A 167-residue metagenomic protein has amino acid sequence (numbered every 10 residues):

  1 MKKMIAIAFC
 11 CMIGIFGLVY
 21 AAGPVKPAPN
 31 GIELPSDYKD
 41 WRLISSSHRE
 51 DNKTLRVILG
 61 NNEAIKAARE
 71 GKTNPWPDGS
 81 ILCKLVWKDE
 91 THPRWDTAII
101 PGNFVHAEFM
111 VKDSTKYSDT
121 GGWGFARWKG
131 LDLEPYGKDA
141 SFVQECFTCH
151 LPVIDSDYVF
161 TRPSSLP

Functional and structural regions predicted by a protein language model:
M1-M4: Positively charged n-region of N-terminal signal peptides that target proteins for export
A6-I7, L166: General helical structural elements
A8-G17: Bacterial N-terminal signal peptides
F9-C10, R49, E63: Enrichment for repetitive, rod-forming helical segments
L18-G23: Signal peptide cleavage region of secreted peptide precursors
P24-L55, T73-P167: Sequence context surrounding c-type heme c attachment/ligation sites in exported
T54-A67: Short, structured beta-strand/loop micro-motifs enriched in basic residues and often containing a Trp
A68-K72: Short surface loop/edge beta-strand patches of beta-sandwich-type extracellular domains that form ligand-contact sites
